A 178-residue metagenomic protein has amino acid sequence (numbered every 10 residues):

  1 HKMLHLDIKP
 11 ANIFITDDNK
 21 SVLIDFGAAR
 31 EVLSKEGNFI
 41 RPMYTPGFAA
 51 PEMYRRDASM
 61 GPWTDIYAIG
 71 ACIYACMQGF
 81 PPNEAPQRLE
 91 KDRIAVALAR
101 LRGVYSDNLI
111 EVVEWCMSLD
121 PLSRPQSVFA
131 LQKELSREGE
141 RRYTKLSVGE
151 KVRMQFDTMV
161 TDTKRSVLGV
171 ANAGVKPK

Functional and structural regions predicted by a protein language model:
H1-M3: Protein kinase catalytic-loop region centered on the HRD/HxD motif
N38-M53: Conserved activation segment of eukaryotic-like protein kinases, specifically the C-terminal portion of the activation
E52-W63: Conserved end of the kinase activation segment
V104-L119: Conserved C-terminal C-lobe helix
R124: Conserved HRD-motif arginine in the catalytic loop of eukaryotic-like protein kinases
Y143-K178: Regulatory extensions appended to serine/threonine kinase catalytic cores
